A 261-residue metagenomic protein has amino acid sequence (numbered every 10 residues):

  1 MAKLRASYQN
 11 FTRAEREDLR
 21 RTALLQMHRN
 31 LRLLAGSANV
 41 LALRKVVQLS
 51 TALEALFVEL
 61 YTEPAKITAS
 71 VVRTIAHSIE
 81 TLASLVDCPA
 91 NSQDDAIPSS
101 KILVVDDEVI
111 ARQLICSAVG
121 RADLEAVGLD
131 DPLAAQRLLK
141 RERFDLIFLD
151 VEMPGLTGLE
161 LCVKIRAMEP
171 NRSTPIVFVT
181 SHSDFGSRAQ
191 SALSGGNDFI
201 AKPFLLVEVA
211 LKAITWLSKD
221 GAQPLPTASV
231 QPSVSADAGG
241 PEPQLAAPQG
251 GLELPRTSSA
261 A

Functional and structural regions predicted by a protein language model:
Q113-R121: Charged docking surfaces used in two-component/phosphorelay signaling
D123-D131, L138: Short hydrophobic/Thr-rich beta-strand motif most characteristic of the beta2 strand and flanking loop of CheY-like
D131-A134, T157-V163: Acidic catalytic/metal-coordinating carboxylates
E142-F148: Active-site beta3 strand of CheY-like receiver
M153, I165, S191: Receiver (REC) domain active-site loop signature in two-component systems and cognate sites in sensor histidine kinases
E160, R172, S183-D198, L211: Alpha4 helix (beta4-alpha4-beta5 surface) of REC/receiver domains from two-component response regulators
F204-A213: C-terminal output helix
